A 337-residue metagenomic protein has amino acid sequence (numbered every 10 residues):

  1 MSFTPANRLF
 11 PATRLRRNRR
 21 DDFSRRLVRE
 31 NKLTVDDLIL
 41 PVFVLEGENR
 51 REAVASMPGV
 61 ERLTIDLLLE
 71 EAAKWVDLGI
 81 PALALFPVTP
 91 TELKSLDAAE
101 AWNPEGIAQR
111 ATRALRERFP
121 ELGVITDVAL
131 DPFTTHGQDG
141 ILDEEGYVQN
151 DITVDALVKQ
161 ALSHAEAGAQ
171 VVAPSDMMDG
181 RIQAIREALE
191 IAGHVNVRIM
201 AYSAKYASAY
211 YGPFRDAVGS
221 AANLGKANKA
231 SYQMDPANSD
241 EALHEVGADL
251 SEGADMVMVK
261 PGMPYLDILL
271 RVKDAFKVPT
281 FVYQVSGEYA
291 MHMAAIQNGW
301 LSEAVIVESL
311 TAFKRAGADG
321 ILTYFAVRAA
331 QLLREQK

Functional and structural regions predicted by a protein language model:
S2-T4, L9, D21, T34-I39 (+1 more regions): Alpha/beta enzyme core
R16, R20-S24: Acidic, Ser/Thr/Pro-rich intrinsically disordered transcriptional activation regions
R20, V28-N31: N-terminal leader/domain-start detector
